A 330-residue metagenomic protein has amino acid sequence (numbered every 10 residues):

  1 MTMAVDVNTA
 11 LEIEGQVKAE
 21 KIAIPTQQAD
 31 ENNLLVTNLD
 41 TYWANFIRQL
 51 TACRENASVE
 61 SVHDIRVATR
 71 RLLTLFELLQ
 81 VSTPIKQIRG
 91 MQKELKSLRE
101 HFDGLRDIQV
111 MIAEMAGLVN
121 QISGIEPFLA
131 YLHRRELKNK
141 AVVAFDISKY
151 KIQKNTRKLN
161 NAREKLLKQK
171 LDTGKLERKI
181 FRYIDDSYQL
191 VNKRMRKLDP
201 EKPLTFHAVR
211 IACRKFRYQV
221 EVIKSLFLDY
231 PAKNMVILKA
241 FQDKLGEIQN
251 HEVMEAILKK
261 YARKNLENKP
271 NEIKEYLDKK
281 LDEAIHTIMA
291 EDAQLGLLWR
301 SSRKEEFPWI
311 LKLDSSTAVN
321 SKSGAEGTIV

Functional and structural regions predicted by a protein language model:
M1-V330: Function-determining surface determinants
